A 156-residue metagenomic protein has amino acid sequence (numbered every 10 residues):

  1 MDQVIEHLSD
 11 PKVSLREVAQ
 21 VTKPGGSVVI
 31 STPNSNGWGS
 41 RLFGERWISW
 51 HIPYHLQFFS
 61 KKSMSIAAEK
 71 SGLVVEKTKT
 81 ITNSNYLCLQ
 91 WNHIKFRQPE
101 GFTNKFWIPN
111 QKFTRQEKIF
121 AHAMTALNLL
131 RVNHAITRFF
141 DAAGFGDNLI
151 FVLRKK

Functional and structural regions predicted by a protein language model:
M1-G44, L56-L73, I150-K156: Conserved SAM-binding loop
D2, V29-I30, I48, A121-A126: N-terminal start-of-chain detector that recognizes signal peptides and the immediate post-cleavage beginning
G39-R41, K77-T78, L87: Extended hydrophobic-aromatic, low-complexity segments
F43-H51, W91-Q98: Short glycine/proline- and charge-enriched loop/turn segments that cap or connect secondary-structure elements
W47-F59, N85, F140: Short, contiguous acidic/charged loop-to-helix segments that flank catalytic cores in large enzymes
K61-I81, A121, A126-L127: A SAM-dependent methyltransferase catalytic signature shared across enzymes that methylate proteins
T80-K156: A C-terminal cap/extension of S-adenosyl-L-methionine-dependent methyltransferases that defines the acceptor-substrate
